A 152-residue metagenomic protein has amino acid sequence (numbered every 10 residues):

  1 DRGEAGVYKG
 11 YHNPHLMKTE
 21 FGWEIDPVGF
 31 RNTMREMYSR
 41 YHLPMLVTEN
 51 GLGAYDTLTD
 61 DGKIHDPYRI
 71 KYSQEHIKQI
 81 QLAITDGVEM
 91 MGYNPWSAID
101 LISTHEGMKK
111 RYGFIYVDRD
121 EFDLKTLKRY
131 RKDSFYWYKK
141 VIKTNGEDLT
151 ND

Functional and structural regions predicted by a protein language model:
D1-D152: Non-catalytic scaffold segments within catalytic domains of secreted glycoside hydrolases
